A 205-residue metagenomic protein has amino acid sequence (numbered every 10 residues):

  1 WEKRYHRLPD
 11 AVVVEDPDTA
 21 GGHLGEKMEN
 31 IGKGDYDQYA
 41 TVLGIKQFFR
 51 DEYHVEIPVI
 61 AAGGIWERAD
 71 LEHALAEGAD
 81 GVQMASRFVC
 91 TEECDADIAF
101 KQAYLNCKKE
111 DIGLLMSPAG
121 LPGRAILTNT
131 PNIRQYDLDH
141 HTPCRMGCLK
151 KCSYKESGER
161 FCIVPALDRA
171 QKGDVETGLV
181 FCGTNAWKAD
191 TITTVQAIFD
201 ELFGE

Functional and structural regions predicted by a protein language model:
W1-V12: Short amphipathic alpha-helices and their capping/turn segments at secondary-structure boundaries
P9-A11, P17-I60, W66-E205: Conserved active-site-proximal phosphate/metal-binding subdomains
